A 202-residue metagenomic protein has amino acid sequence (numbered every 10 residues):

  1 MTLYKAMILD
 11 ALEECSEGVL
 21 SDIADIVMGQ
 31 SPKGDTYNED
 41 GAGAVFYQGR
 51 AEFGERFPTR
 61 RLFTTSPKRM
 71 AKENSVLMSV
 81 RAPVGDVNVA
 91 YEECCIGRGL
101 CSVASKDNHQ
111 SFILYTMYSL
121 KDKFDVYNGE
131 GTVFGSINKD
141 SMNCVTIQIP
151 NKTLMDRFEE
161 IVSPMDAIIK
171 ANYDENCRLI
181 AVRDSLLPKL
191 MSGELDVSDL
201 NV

Functional and structural regions predicted by a protein language model:
M1-S31, E52, Q148, K152-R157 (+1 more regions): Non-catalytic DNA-recognition/assembly elements of restriction-modification systems
M7-L12, S31-Y37, V89-A90, F134: Intrinsically disordered, low-complexity boundary segments flanking structured domains
S21-Y37, A42-E73, Y91, I96-G97 (+1 more regions): Sequence-specific dsDNA recognition surfaces
F46, V76-M78, S102, T146 (+3 more regions): Structured core elements
Q48-R50, T65-D122, V126-M142: A short beta-sheet element
P58-T59, F112-L114, R157: Short, charged, solvent-exposed linker or helix-capping segments at domain edges/interfaces that act as flexible hinges
L200-V202: Amphipathic heptad-repeat alpha-helical coiled-coil/stalk segments that mediate oligomerization, filament/stalk
